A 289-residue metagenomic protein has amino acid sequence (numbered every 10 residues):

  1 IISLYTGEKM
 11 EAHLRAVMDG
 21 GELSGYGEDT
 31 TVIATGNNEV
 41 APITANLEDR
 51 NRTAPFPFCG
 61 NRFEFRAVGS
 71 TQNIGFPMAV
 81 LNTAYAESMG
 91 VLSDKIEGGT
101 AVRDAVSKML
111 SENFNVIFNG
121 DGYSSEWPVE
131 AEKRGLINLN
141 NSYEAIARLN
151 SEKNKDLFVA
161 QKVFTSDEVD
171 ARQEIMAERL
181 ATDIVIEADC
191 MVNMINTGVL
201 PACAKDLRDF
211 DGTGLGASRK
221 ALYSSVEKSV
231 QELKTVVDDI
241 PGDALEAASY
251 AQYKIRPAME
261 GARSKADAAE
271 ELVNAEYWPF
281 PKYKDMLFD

Functional and structural regions predicted by a protein language model:
I1-A177: Active-site capping/gating regions of soluble enzymes
E112-D289: C-terminal amphipathic alpha-helical interaction region
